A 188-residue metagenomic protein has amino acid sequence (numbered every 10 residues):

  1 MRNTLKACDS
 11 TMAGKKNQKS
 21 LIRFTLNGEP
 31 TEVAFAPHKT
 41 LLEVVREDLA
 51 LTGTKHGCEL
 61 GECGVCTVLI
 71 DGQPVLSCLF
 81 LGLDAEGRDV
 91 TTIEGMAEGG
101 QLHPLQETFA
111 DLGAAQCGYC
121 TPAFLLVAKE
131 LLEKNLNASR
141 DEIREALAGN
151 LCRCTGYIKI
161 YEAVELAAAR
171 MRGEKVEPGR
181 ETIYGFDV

Functional and structural regions predicted by a protein language model:
R2-V188: Signature of N-terminal electron-transfer/Fe-S-associated modules in redox systems
